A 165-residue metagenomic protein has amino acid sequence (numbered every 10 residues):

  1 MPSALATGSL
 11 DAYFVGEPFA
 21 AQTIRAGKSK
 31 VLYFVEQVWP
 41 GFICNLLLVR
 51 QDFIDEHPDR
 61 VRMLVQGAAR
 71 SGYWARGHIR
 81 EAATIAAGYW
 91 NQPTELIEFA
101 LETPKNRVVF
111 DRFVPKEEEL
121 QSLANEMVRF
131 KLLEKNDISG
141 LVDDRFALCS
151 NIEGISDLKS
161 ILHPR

Functional and structural regions predicted by a protein language model:
M1-Y89: Pocket-lining segment of extracytoplasmic ligand-binding domains
Q22-T23, P40-F42, P104-K105, D143-A147: Short secondary-structure boundary/hinge segments and terminal tails
K28, I43, V49-R50, V109 (+3 more regions): Glycine-rich, flexible loop/turn motifs
Y33-F34, I97, D137-I138: Residue-level detector of family-conserved "landmark" positions at structurally sensitive sites
F34-V38, Q51-D55, K116-L120, I152-S160: Short, structured secondary-structure boundary patches
V49, D55-E56, R112-P115, K135 (+2 more regions): Generic structural "secondary-structure junction" signal
E56-E134: Secondary-structure end/capping motifs
V128-R165: Conserved C-terminal helix/tail region of periplasmic/extracytoplasmic solute-binding proteins
